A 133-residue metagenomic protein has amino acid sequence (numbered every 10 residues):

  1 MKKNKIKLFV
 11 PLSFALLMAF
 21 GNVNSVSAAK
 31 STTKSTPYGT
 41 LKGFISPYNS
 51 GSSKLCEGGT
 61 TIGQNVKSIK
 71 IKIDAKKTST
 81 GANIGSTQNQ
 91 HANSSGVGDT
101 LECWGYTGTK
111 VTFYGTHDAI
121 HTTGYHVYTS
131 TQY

Functional and structural regions predicted by a protein language model:
M1-S50: N-terminal prepro-regions of secreted/extracellular proteins
A29-Y133: Mature secreted bioactive peptide module from preproproteins
